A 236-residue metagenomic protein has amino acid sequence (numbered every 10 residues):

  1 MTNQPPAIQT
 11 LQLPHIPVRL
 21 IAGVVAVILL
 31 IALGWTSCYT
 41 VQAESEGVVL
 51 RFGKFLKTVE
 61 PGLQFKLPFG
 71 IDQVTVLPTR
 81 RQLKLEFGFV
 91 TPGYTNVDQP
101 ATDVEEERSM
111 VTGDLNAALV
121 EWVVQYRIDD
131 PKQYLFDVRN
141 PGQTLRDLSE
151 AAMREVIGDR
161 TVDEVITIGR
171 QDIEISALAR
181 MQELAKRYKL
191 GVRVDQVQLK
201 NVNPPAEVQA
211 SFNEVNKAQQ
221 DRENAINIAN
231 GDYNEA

Functional and structural regions predicted by a protein language model:
M1-R19: N-terminal Lys/Arg-rich, disordered targeting/topogenic segments
H15-C38: Single-pass alpha-helical transmembrane signal-anchor segments
W35-I157: Hydrophobic membrane-anchoring helix/hairpin
F55-K57, P131-L135, D159-D163, E183-Y188 (+2 more regions): Short beta-strands and strand-coil junctions in structured, solvent-facing domains, enriched
M153-S176, A185: A short, surface-exposed, charged and often Trp/Pro-enriched helix-loop connector in the C-terminal portion of helical
P205-A236: Long, charge-rich amphipathic alpha-helical coiled-coil "stalk/tentacle" segments that mediate oligomerization
